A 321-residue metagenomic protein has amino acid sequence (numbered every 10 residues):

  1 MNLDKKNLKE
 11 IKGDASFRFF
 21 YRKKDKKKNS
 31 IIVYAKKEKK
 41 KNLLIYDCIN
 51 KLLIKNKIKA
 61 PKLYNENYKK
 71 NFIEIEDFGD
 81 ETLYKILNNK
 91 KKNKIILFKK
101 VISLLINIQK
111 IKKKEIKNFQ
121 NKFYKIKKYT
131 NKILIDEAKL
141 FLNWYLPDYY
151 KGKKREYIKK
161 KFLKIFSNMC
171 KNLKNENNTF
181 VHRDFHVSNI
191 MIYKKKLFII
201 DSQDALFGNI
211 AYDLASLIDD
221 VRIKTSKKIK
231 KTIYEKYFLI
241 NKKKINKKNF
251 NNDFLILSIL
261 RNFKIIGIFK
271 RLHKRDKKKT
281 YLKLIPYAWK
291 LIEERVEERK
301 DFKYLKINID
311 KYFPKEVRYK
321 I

Functional and structural regions predicted by a protein language model:
M1, K113, K117, N121 (+4 more regions): An alpha-helical support segment within catalytic cores of ATP-dependent transferases
M1-K6, I54-I58, K244-I245: Short secondary-structure junctions
L3-K24: ATP-binding glycine-rich phosphate-binding loop
F17-K24, I32, I108-Q109, S167-L214 (+1 more regions): Active-site acidic catalytic loop and adjacent metal/ATP-binding pocket of ATP-dependent phosphoryl transfer enzymes
Y21-D136, K174: ATP-binding pocket architecture of kinase catalytic cores
K139-Y149, I210-K244, I259-D276, A288-V296: Active-site activation/catalytic loop segments of kinase-like enzymes and analogous catalytic loops in related
K244-L255: Acidic, serine/threonine- and proline-rich low-complexity regulatory regions
G267-I321: ATP/Mg2+ or Mg2+-diphosphate-binding catalytic cores that bind nucleotide phosphates or diphosphates via glycine-rich
